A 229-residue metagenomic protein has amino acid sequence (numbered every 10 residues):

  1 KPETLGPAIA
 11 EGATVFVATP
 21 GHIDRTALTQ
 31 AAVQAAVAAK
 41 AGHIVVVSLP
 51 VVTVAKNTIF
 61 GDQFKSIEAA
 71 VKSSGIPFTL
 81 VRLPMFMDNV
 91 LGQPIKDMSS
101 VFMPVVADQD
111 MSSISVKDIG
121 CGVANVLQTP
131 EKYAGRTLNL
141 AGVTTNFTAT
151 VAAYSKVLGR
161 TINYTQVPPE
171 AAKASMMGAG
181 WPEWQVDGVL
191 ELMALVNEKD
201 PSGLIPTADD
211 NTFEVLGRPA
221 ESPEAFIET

Functional and structural regions predicted by a protein language model:
K1-L5, T229: Proteins with a high burden of low-complexity, intrinsically disordered sequence enriched in S/T/G/P/A and R, requiring
P2-E3, A10, G21-Q30, Q34-H43 (+2 more regions): Oxidoreductase cofactor-interface core, primarily capturing Rossmann-like NAD(P)-dependent enzymes
L5, N57, G61, S202 (+1 more regions): A generic helix-loop boundary/linker signal
F16-T19: Periplasmic-binding protein-like
E170-T229: A hydrophobic C-terminal alpha-helical subdomain
